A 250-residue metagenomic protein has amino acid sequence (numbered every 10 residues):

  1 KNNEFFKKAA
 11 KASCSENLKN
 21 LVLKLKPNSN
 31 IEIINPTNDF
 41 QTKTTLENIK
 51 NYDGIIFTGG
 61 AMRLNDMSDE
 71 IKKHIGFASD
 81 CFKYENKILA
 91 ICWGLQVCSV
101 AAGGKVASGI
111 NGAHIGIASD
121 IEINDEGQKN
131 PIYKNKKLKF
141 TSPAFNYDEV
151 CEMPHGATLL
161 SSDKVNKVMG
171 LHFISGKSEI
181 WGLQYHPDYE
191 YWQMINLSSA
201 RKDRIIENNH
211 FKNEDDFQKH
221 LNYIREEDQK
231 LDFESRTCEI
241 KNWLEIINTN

Functional and structural regions predicted by a protein language model:
K1-G76, D80-Y84, F211-N250: N-terminal beta1-alpha1 cap of cysteine-dependent amidohydrolase-like domains
K7-A9, D69-K73, A102-V106, A157-T158 (+1 more regions): Short, glycine/charged-enriched secondary-structure capping and boundary segments
N30, K87, E179: Residues at the starts of beta-strands that form the adenosine-phosphate
E32-I33, L89-I91, S161: A structural signal for short, well-ordered beta-strand segments and their strand-loop junctions that often border
Q41, R63-N65, V97-V100, C151-E152 (+2 more regions): Short catalytic/ligand-binding loop motif for oxyanion handling, primarily in non-cytosolic enzymes, centered on
Y52, M62-G127: Cysteine-nucleophile active-site neighborhood
G104-W192: Pocket-forming structural segment of enzyme catalytic cores
T158-N250: C-terminal and late-domain segments of enzyme folds
